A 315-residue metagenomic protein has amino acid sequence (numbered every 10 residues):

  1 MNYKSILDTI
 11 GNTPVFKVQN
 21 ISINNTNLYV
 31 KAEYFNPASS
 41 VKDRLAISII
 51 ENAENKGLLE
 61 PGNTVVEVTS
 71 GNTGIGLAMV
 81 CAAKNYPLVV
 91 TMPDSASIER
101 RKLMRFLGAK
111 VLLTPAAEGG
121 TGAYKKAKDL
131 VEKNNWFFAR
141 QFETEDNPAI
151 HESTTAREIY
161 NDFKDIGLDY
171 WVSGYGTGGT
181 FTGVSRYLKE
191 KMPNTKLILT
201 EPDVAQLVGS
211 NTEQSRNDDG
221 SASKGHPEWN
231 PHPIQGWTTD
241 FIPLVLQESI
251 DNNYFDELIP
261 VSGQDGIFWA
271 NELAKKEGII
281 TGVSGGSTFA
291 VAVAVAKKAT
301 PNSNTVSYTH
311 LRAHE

Functional and structural regions predicted by a protein language model:
M1-P61: Positively charged, low-complexity intrinsically disordered leader regions
N2, T9-N12, Y124, N135 (+1 more regions): Active-site/ligand-binding loops adjacent to catalytic centers
S40-A82, P87-M92: Active-site cofactor/substrate anionic-group-binding motifs, chiefly glycine- and Lys/Arg-rich phosphate-binding loops
E51-L58, I75-N85, F106, S185-K191 (+1 more regions): Alpha-helix C-terminal capping segments
V68-A82, S97-E99, Y175-V184, S284-A292: Short glycine/serine/threonine-rich phosphate/pyrophosphate-binding segments that cradle anionic phosphate groups
T73-L130, L207-D219: Active-site-proximal loop->helix
F137-G176, E248, N252, Q264-L273: Active-site/ligand-binding-proximal alpha/beta "capping" segment
T309-E315: Conserved small/polar residues in nucleotide/adenosyl-binding loops
